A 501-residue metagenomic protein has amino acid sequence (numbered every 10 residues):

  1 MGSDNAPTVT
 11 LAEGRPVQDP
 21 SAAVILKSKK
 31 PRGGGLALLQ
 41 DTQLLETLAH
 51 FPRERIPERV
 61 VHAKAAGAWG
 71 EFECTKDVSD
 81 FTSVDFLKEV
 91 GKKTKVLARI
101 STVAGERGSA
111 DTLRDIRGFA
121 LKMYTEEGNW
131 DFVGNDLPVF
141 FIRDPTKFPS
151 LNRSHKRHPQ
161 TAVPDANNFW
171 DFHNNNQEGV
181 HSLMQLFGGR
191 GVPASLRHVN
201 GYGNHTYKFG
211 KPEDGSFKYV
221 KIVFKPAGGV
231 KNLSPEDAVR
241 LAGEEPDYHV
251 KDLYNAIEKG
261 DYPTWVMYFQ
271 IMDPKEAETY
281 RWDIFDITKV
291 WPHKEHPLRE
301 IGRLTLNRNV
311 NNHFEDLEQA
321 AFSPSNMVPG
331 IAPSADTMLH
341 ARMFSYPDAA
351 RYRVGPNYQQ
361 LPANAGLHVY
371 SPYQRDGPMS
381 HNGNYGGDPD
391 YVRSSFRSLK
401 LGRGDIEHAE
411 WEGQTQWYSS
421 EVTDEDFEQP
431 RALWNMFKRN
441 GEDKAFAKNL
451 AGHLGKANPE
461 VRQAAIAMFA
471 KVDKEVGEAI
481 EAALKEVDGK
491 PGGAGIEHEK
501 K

Functional and structural regions predicted by a protein language model:
M1-K501: Active-site-adjacent core segments of small-molecule enzymes
